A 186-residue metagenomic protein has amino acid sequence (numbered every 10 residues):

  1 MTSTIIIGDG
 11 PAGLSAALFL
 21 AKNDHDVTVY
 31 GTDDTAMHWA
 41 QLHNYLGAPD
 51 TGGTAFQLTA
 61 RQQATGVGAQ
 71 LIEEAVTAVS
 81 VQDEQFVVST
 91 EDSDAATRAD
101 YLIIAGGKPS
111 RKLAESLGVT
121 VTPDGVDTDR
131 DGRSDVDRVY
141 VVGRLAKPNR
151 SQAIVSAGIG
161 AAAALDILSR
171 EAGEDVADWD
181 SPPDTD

Functional and structural regions predicted by a protein language model:
T2-L58: Beta1-alpha1 glycine-rich phosphate/pyrophosphate-binding loop at the start of Rossmann-like nucleotide-binding domains
I5-I7, A96-P109, V139: Short hydrophobic core segments
A17-F19, Q41, A114-L117, A153-I154: Short amphipathic alpha-helical segments
T28-Y30, Q70-I72, Y140: General small-molecule cofactor/ligand-binding pocket signal
T65-T77: A conserved beta-strand/loop element that lines the FAD pocket in flavoprotein oxidoreductases
S80-A96: Conserved beta-strand-loop-beta-strand element in the redox core of flavoprotein oxidoreductases
G107-N149: FAD-site-proximal beta/loop scaffold in flavoenzymes
V142-D186: A conserved FAD-binding loop/helix module that cradles the flavin
